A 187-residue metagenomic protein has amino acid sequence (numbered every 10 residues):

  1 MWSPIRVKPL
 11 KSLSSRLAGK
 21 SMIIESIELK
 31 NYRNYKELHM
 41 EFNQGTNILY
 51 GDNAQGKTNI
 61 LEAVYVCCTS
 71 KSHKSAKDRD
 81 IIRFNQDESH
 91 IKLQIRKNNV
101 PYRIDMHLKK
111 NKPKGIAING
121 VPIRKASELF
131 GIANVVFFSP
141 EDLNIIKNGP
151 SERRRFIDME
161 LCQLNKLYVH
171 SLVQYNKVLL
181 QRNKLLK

Functional and structural regions predicted by a protein language model:
W2-R6, S12-R16: Low-acidity, Ser/Thr- and Arg-rich intrinsically disordered low-complexity segments
R6-V7, I27: Generic early N-terminus positional signal peaking at residue ~5-7
L13, A18-V66: Pre-Walker A-like glycine/lysine-rich segment at the N-terminus of P-loop NTPase domains
I23-Q44, K77-D78, I157, L164-K187: Long, non-coiled-coil amphipathic alpha-helical linker/lever segments that couple catalytic cores to other domains
T58, I145-I146: Short active-site-adjacent helix-start/loop capping segments
L61, E152-R153: Short coil-to-helix segment of the ABC ATPase nucleotide-binding domain corresponding to the Q-loop/switch region
V66-T69, K184: Regular, well-ordered alpha-helical segments
C68-N144, P150-E152, D158-Y168: Nucleotide-state sensing region of NTPase/ATPase domains
